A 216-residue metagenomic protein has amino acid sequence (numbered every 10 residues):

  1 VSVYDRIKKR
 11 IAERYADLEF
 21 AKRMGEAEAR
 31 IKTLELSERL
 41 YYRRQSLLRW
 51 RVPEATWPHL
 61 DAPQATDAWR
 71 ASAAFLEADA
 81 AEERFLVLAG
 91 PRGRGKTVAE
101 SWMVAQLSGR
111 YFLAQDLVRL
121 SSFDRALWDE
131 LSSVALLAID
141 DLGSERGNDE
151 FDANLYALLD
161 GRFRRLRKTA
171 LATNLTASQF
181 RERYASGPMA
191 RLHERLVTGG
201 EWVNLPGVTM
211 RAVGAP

Functional and structural regions predicted by a protein language model:
V1-A74, W202, V213-P216: A short, basic N-terminal segment
A68-W69, V104, S108-L136, E145-A153: Short glycine-rich substrate-engagement loop in P-loop NTPases that contacts/grips substrate
A74-E83: Phosphate-binding P-loop
A81-E82, L131-V134, R164-L166: Short loop/turn elements that form and flank the Walker-type P-loop nucleotide-binding site in RecA-like NTPase cores
E82-E100: Walker A/P-loop nucleotide-binding motif
E83-V87, G109, L136, K168-A170: Residue-level preference for the first positions of well-ordered beta-strands
Q115-S121, L142-P216: Replace "adjacent to P-loop NTPase cores in ATP/GTP-dependent enzymes" with "adjacent to NTP-binding cores
